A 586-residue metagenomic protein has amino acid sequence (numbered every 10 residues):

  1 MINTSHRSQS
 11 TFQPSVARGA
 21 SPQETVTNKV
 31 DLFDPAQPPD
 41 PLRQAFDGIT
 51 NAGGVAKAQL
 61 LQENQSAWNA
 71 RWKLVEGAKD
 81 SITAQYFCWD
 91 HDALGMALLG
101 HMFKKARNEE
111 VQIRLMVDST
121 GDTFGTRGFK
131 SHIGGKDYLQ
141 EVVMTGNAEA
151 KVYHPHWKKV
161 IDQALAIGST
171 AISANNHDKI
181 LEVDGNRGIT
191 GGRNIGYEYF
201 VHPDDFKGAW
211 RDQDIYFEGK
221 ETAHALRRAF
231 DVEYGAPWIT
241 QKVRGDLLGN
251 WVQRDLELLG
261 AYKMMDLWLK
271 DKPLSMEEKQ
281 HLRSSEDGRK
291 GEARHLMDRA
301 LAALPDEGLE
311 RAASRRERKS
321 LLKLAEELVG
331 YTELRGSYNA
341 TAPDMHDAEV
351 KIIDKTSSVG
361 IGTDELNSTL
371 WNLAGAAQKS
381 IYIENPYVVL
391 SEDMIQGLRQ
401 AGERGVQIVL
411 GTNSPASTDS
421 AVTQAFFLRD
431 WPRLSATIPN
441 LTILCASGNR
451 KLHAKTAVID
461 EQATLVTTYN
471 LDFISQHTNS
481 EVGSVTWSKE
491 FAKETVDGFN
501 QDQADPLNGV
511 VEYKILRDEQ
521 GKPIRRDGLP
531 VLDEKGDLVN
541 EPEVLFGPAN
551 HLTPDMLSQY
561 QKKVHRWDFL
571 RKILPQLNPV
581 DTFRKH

Functional and structural regions predicted by a protein language model:
M1-T27: Non-Sec secretion/translocation targeting segments of pathogen effectors
P22-A45: N-terminal carbohydrate-binding accessory modules
P39-P41, F46-S81, C88-G375, N413-Q462 (+2 more regions): HKD-type phospholipase D/PLD-like phosphodiesterase module
K79, Y86, E109, G146 (+7 more regions): Sec/Tat-exported extracytoplasmic proteins
R244, C445-H586: Long, C-terminal catalytic modules of enzymes
P273, E277, L282, L296-L301 (+4 more regions): C-terminal low-complexity, acidic/polar tails when present
L370-N372, A376-T418: Long, well-ordered mid-to-C-terminal structural blocks that present hydrophobic/aromatic surfaces
